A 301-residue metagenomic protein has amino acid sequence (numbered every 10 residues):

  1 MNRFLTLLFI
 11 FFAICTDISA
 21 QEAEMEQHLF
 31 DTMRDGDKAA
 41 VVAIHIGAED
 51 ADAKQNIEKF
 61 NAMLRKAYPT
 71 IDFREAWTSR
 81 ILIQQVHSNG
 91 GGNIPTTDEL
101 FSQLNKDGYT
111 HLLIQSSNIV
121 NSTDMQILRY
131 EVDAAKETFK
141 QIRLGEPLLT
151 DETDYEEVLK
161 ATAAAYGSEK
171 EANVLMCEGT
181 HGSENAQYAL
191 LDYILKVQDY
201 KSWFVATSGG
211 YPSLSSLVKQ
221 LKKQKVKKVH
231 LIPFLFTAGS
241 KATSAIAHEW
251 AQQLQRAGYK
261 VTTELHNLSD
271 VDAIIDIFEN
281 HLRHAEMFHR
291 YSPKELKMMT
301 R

Functional and structural regions predicted by a protein language model:
F4-I14: Sec-dependent N-terminal signal peptides
T16-A20: Sec/Tat signal peptide C-region and signal peptidase I cleavage site
Q21-R301: Active-site-proximal alpha-helix that buttresses catalytic centers in soluble enzyme cores
